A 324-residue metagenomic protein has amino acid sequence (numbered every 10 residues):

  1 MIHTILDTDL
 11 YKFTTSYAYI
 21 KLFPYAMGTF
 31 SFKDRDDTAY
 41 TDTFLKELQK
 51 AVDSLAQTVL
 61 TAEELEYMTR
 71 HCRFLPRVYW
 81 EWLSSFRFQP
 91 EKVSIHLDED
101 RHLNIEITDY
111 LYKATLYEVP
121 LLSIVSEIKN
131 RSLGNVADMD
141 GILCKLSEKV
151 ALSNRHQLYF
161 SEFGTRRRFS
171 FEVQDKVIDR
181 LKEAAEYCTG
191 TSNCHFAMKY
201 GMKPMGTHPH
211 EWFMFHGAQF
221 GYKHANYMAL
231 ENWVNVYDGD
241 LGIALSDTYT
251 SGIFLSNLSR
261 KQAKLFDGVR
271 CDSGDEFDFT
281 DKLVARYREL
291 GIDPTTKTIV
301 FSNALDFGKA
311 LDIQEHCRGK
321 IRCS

Functional and structural regions predicted by a protein language model:
M1-A225, V234-N235: Ordered alpha/beta subdomains of enzyme catalytic regions
M205-S324: Glycine-rich phosphate/ribose-binding loops and adjacent secondary-structure elements that form binding surfaces
